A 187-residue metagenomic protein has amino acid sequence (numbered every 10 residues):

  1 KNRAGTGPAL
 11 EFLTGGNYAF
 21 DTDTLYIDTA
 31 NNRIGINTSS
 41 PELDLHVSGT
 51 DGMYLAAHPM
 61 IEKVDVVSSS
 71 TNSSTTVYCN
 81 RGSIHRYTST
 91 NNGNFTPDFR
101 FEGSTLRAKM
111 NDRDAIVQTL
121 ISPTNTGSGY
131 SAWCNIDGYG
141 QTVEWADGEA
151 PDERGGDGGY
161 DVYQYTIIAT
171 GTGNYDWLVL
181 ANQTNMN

Functional and structural regions predicted by a protein language model:
K1-R3, D28, Y78: Acidic/polar residues at beta-strand termini and the immediately following turn/coil
R3, L13, D21, N37 (+3 more regions): Feature marks extracellular polysaccharide-active and adherence modules
G5, T50, R107-K109: Beta-strand repeat architectures
T6-G7, Y18, E42, D51-M53 (+1 more regions): Extracellular beta-strand scaffolds
N32-S48, M53-H58: Short sequence segments immediately N-terminal to proteolytic processing junctions that release a mature
A56-I84: Predominantly extracellular/luminal regions of secreted and cell-surface proteins, especially disulfide-bonded
T90-N187: Acidic, glycine/polar-enriched metal-coordinating patches/loops that mediate binding to polyanionic ligands
